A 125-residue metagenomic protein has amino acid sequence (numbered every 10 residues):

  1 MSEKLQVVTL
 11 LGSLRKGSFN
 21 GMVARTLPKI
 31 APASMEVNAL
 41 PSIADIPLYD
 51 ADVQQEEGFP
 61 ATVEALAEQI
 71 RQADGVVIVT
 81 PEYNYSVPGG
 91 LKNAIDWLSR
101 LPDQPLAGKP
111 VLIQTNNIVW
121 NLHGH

Functional and structural regions predicted by a protein language model:
M1-S2, P105: Short, flexible hinge/linker loops that cap or flank conserved catalytic cores
S2-M35: N-terminal beta1-alpha1 ligand-phosphate binding loop
G12-S13, S42, N116-I118: Cofactor-binding loop segments of dinucleotide-utilizing enzymes, especially the Rossmann-like FAD- and NAD(P)+-binding
K16-G17, I46, W120: Flexible, glycine-rich phosphate/dinucleotide-binding loops and adjacent beta-alpha linkers at cofactor/substrate
M35, A44-P47, D74: Structural motif
N38-A39: A structural preference for short, hydrophobic beta-strand core positions in alpha/beta folds
S42-F59: N-terminal beta-loop-helix "entrance" segment that forms/cooperates in small-molecule cofactor or anionic ligand
G58-H125: Helix-loop-strand module that forms the ligand-binding subsite of alpha/beta enzymes
